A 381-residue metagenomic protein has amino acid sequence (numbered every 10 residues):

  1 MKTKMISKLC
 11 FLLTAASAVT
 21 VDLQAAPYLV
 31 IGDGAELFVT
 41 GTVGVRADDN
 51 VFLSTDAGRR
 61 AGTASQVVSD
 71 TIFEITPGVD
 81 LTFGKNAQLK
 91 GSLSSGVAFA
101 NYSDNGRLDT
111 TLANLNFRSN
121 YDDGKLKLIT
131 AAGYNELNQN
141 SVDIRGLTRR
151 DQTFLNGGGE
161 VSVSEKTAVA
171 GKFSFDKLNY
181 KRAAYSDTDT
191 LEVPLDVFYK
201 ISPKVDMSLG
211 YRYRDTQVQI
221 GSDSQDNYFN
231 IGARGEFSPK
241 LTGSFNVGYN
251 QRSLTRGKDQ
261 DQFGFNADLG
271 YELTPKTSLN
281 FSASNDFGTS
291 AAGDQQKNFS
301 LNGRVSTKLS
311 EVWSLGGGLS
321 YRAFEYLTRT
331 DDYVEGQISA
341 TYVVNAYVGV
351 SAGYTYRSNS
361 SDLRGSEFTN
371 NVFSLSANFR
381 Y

Functional and structural regions predicted by a protein language model:
K2-Q24: Gram-negative bacterial Sec-dependent N-terminal signal peptides
Q24-Y381: Gram-negative and organellar
